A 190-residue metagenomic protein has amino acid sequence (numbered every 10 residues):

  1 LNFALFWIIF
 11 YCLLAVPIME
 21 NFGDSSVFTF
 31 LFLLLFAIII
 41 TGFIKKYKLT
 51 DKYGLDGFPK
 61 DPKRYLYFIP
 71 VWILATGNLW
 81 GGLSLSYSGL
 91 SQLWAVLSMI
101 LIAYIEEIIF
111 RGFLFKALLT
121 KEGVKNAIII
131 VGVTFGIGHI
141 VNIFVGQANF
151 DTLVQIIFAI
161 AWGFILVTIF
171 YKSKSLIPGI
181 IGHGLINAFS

Functional and structural regions predicted by a protein language model:
L1-K45, R64, F68-I69, L93-W94: Alpha-helical transmembrane segments in multi-pass membrane proteins
C12-N21, G77-Y87, I140-G146: Juxtamembrane "helix-exit" motif on the non-cytosolic side of transmembrane helices
T41-D51, G77-G82, Y171-K172: Structural signal for the C-terminal ends of transmembrane alpha-helices and the immediately following loop
D61-K63, G89-Q92, E122-N126, D151-T152 (+1 more regions): Membrane-helix interface segments
S86-V96, V145-F158: Juxtamembrane helix-entry segments on the extracytoplasmic side of multipass membrane proteins
L97, L101, I130-I137, L153 (+3 more regions): Hydrophobic residues within alpha-helical transmembrane segments of multi-pass solute transporters/permease subunits
I105-G132, T168-S175: Membrane-interface helix/loop boundary segments of multi-pass membrane proteins
T152-S190: Functionally important transmembrane alpha-helices
